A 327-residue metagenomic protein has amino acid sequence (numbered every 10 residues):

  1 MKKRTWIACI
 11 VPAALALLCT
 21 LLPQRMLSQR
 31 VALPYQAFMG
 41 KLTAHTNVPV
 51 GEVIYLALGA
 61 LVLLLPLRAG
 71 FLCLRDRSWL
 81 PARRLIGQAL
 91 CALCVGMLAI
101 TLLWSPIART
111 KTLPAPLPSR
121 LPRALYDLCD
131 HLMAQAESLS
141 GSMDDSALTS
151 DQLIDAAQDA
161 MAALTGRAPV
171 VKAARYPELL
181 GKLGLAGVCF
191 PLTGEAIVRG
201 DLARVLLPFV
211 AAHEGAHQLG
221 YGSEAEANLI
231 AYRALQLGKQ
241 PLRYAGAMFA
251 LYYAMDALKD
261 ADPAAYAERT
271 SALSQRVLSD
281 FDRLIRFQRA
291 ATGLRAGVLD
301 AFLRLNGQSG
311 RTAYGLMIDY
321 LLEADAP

Functional and structural regions predicted by a protein language model:
T5-C19: Alpha-helical transmembrane segments
L15-F71: Membrane-embedded alpha-helical segments of integral membrane proteins
S28, S105-D127: Alpha-helical transmembrane signal-anchor/signal-peptide segments
N47, L207-N228, Y232-R233: Active-site recognition of the HExxH zinc-binding catalytic motif
A60-R68, L80-P114: Transmembrane alpha-helices and immediately adjacent membrane-cytoplasm interface residues in multi-pass integral
L128-L132, G222-P263: Post-HExxH zinc-binding segment in Zn-dependent metallohydrolases
G141-G194, G200, R204: Auxiliary, metal-adjacent structural segments of Zn-dependent hydrolase domains
L273-P327: Pan-zinc metallopeptidase signature
